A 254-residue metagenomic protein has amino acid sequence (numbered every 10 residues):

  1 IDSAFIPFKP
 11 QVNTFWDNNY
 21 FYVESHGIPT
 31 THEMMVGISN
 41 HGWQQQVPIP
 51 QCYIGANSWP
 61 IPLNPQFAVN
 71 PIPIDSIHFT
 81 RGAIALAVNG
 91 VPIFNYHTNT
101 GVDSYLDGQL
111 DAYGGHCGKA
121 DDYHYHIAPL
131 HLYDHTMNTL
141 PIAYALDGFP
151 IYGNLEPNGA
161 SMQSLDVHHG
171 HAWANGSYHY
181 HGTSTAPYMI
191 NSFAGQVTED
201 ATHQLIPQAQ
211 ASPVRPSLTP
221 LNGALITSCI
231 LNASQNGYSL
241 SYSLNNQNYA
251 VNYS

Functional and structural regions predicted by a protein language model:
I1-D103: Solvent-exposed N-terminal domain segments of exported/luminal and surface proteins
I1-V47, Q196-S254: Sequence termini and other peripheral, non-core segments
N99-V102, E156-G159, S254: A short, sequence-level motif marking secondary-structure junctions
G108-D111: A structural motif
G114: Beta-strand elements of modular eukaryotic interaction domains
C117-Q247: Domain-length functional cores that host ligand/cofactor binding and catalytic or interaction surfaces in mature
